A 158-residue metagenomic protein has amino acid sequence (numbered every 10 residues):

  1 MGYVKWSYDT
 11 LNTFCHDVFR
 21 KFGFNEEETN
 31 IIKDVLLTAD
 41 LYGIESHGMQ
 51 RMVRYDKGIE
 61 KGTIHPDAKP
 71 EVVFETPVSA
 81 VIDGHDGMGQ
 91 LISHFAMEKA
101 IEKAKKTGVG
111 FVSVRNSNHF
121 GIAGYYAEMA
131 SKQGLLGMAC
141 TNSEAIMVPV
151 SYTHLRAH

Functional and structural regions predicted by a protein language model:
M1-F22: Generic N-terminal amphipathic, Lys/Arg-enriched alpha-helix
F24-I31, S46-G48: Flexible, glycine/charged-enriched surface loops at secondary-structure junctions
L37, Q90-L91, A96-R115: Alpha/propeptide regions of enzymes that mature by internal proteolysis
R51-A96: Active-site cofactor/substrate anionic-group-binding motifs, chiefly glycine- and Lys/Arg-rich phosphate-binding loops
I82-G84, K105, G110-N116, G137-T141: General beta-strand structural signal in soluble alpha/beta enzymes
E144-V148: Short gly/pro/ser/thr-enriched loop/turn and capping motifs at secondary-structure boundaries
T153-H158: Conserved small/polar residues in nucleotide/adenosyl-binding loops
